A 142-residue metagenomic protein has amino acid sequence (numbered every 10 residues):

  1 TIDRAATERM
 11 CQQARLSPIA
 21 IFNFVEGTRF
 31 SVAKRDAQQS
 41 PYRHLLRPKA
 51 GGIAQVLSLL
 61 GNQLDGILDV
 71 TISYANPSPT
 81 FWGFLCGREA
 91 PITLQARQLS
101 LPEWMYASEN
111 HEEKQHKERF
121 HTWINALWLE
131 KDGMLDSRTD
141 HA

Functional and structural regions predicted by a protein language model:
T1-E8: Membrane-interfacial amphipathic helices and adjacent loop/beta segments that form the lipid-substrate binding surface
T7, K49-I53, K117: A structural signal for well-ordered alpha-helical scaffolds and beta->alpha junctions
R15-E109: A cross-family acyltransferase "interaction/gating" segment
A107-A142: Accessory terminal regions of nucleic-acid processing enzymes
